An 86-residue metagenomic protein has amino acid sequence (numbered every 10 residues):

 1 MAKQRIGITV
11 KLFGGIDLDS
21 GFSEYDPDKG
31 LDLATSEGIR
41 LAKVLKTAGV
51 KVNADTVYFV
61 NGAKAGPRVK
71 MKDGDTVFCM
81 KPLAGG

Functional and structural regions predicted by a protein language model:
M1-G85: Ubiquitin-like/PB1-type beta-grasp interaction modules and other compact soluble beta-rich domains
